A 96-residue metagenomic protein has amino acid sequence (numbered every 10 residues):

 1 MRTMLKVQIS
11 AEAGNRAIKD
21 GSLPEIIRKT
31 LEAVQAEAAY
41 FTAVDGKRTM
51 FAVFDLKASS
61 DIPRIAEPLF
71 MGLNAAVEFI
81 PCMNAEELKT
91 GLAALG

Functional and structural regions predicted by a protein language model:
M1-G96: Conserved, structured core segments of small domains
